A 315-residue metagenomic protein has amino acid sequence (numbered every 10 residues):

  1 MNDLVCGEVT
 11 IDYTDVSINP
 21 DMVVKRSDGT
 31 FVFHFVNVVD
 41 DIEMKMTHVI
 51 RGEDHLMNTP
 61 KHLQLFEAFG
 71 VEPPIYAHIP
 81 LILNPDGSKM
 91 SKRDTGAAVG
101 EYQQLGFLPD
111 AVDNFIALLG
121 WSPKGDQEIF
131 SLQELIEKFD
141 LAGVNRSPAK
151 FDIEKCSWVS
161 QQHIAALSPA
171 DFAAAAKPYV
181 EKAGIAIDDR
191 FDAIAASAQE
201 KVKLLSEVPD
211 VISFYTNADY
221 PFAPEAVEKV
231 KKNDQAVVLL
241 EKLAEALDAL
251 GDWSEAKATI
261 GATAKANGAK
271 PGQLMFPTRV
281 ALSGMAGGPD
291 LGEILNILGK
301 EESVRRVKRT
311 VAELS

Functional and structural regions predicted by a protein language model:
M1-H78, L83-M90, A98, P123: Active-site cores that bind ATP or allylic diphosphates and position pyrophosphate for catalysis
K25-S27, M44-H55, L83-F115, L119-E128 (+3 more regions): Conserved phosphate-binding loops in nucleotide/dinucleotide-binding enzymes
V99-G100, S157-S160, K177, E181 (+4 more regions): Amphipathic alpha-helical segments within well-ordered protein domains
Y102-D110, R146-D152, I185-I194, K265-Q273 (+1 more regions): Structural motif
F115-I116, V159-S160, A195-V202, Y215 (+3 more regions): Short alpha-helical scaffolding segments that buttress acidic/His motifs in well-ordered protein cores
I136-Q162, E200-L205, A269, L274 (+1 more regions): Core structural elements
P169-N267: Small-residue-rich helix-loop
G251-L314: Charged substrate- and nucleic-acid-binding regions of tRNA-handling and nucleotidyl-transfer enzymes, centered on
